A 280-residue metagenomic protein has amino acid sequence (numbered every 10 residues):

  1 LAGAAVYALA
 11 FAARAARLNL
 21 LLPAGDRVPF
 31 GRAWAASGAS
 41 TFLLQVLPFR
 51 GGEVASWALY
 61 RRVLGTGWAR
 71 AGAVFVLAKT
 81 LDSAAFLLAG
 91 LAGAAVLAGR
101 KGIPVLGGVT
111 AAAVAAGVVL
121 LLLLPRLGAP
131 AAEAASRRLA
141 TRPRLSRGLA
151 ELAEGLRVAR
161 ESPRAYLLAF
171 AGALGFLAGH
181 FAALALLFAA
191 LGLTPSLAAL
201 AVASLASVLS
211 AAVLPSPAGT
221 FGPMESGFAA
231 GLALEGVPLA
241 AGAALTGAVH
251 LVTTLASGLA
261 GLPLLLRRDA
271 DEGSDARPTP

Functional and structural regions predicted by a protein language model:
L1-A39, A95-A212, L239-P280: Predominantly cytoplasmic-facing regulatory/coupling regions of multi-pass membrane proteins
L18, W34-G65, S146: Extended non-transmembrane interhelical loops and adjacent amphipathic helices of multipass membrane proteins
G31-A35, E53, L64-A78, G236-A248: Membrane-interface alpha-helices at helix entry/exit sites of multi-pass transporters
S40-F49, F188-A189, L205-E225: Transmembrane alpha-helix interface/packing and boundary motifs in multi-pass membrane proteins, characterized by
G51-V63, A92, P217-L234: Re-entrant/interfacial helical elements at transmembrane boundaries that shape and gate the permeation pathway
V54-L59, G72-F75, A85, A171-G172 (+1 more regions): Hydrophobic alpha-helical membrane segments of integral membrane proteins
V76-A95: Hydrophobic alpha-helical transmembrane segments of ABC transporter permease domains
